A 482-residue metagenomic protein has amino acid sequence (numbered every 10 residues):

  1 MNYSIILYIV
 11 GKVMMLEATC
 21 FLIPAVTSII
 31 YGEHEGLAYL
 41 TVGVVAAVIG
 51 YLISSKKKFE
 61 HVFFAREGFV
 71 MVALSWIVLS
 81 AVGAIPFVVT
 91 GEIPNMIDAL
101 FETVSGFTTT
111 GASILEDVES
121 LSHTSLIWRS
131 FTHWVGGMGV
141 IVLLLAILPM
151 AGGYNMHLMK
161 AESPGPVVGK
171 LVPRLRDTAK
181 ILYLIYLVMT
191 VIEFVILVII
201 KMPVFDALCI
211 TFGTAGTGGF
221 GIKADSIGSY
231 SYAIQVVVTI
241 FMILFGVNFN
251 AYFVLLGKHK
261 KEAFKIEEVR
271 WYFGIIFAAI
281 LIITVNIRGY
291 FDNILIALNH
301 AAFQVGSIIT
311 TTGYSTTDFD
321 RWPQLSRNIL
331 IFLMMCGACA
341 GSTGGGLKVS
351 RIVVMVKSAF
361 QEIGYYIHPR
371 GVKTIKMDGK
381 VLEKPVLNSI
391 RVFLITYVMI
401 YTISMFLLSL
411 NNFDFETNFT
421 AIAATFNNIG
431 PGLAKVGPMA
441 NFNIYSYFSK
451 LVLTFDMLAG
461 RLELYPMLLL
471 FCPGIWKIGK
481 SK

Functional and structural regions predicted by a protein language model:
M1-K482: Membrane-proximal intracellular helices of multi-pass ion channels
